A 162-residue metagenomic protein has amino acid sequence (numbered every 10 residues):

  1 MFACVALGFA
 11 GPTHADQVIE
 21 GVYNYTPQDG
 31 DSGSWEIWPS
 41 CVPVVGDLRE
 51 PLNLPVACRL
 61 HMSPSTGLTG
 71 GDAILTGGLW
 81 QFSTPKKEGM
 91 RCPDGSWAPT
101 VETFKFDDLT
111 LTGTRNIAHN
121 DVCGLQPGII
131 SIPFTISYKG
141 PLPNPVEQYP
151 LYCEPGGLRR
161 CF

Functional and structural regions predicted by a protein language model:
M1-A15: Secretory targeting and sorting signals
F9, Y23, V122: Residue-level detector of functional hotspots within protein domains
Q17-I19, N24-T100, I130-I132, S137-F162: Central antiparallel beta-sheet cores of small beta-barrel/beta-sandwich binding domains
K86-L125: Acidic, glycine-rich flexible loop segments
